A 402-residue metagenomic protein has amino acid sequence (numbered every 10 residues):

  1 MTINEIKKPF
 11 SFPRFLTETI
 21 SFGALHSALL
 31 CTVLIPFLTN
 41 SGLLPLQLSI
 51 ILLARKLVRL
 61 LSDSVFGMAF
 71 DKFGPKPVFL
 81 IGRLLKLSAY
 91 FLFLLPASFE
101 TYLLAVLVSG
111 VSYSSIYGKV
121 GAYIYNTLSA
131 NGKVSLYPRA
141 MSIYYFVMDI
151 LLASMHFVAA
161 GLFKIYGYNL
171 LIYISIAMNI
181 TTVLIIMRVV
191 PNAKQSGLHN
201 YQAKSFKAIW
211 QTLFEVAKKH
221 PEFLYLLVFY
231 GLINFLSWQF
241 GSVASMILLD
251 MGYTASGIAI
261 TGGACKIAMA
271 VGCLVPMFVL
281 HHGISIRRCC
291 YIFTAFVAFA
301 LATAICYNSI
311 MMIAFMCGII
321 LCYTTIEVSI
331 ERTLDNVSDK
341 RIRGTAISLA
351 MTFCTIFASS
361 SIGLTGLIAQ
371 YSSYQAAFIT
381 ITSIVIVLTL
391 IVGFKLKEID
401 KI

Functional and structural regions predicted by a protein language model:
M1-F10, P191-L227: Juxtamembrane intracellular "pre-TM" segments in multi-pass secondary transporters
T2-L60, E222-G263: Helix-loop boundary and gating motifs at the non-cytosolic
P45-L46, N131-Y144, A255, K340-A350: Loop-to-transmembrane helix entry/capping segments in MFS-fold secondary transporters and related SLC/MFSD carriers
S62-G74, F163, G272-S285, A369: Helix-to-loop junctions at the C-terminal end of transmembrane segments in multipass secondary transporters
L84-A97, A295-N308: C-terminal ends and interior cores of transmembrane alpha-helices in multi-pass membrane transporters/permeases
V108-M148: Cytoplasmic helix-loop-helix junction between adjacent transmembrane helices in 12-TM secondary transporters
K164-A177, T365-V385: A membrane-interface helix-boundary motif in multi-pass transporters
S175-N179, V183-Y201, F394-I402: Helix-loop junctions on the cytosolic side of multi-pass membrane transporters, especially the intracellular loop
